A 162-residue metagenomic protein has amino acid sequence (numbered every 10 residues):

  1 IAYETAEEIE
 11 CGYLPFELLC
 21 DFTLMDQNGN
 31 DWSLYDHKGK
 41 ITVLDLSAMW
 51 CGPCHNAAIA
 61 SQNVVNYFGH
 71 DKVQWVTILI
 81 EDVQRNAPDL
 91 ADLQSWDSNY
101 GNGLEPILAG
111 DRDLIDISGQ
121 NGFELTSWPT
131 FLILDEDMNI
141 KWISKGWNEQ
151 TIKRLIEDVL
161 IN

Functional and structural regions predicted by a protein language model:
I1-Y35, P106-I107: N-terminal "domain-start" segment that seeds a small globular fold
Y13-L18, Y35-K38, F68-H70, N99-N102 (+1 more regions): Extracellular/periplasmic catalytic domains that process cell-envelope and extracellular macromolecules
K40-T42, S47-W50, D82, S127: Short pre-active-site segment immediately N-terminal to redox-active cysteine/selenocysteine motifs in thiol-based
L44, Q74-V76: Rossmann-like NAD(H)/NADP(H) cofactor-binding core
L46-N63: Conserved redox-active cysteine motifs that mediate thiol-disulfide chemistry, especially di-cysteine Cys-X(1-2)-Cys
A48-P53, I80-R85, D111-I115, M138-I140 (+1 more regions): Solvent-exposed loop/turn segments at secondary-structure junctions within structured extracellular/periplasmic domains
V76, A91-W128, L132-E136: Short, internal strand/loop/helix patches that form the active-site neighborhood or redox-interaction surface
T126-N162: Thiol-/selenol-based redox modules, centered on thioredoxin-like and closely related oxidoreductase domains
